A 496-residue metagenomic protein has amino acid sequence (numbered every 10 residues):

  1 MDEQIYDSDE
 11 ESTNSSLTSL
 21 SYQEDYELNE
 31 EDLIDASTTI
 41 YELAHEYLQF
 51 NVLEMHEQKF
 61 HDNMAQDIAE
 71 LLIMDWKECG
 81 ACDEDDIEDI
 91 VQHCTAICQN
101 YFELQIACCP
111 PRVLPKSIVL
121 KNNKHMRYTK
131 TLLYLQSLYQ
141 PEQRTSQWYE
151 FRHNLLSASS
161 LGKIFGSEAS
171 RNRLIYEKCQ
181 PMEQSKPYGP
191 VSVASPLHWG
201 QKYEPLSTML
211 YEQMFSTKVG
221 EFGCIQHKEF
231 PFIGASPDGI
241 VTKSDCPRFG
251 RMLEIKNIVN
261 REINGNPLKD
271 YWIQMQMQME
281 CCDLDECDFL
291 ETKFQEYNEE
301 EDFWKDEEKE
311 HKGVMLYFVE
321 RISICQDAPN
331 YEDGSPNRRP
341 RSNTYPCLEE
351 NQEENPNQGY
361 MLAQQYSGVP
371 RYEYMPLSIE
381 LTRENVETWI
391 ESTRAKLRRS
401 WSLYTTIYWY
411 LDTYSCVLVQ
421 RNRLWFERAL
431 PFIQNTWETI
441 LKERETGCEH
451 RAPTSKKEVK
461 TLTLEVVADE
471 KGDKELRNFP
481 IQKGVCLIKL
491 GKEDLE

Functional and structural regions predicted by a protein language model:
M1-E496: Accessory terminal regions of nucleic-acid processing enzymes
